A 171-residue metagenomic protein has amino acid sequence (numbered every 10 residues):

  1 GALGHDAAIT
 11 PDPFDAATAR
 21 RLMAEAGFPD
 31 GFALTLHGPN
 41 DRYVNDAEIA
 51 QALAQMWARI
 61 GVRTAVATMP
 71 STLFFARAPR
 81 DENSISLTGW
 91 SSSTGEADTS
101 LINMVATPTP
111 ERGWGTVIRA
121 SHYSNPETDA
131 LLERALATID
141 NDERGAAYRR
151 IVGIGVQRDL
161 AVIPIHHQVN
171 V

Functional and structural regions predicted by a protein language model:
G1-Q55, R59, H122-L131, I139 (+3 more regions): Append "and occasionally in soluble cytosolic enzymes with long acidic Gly/Pro-rich linkers
A2, N40-V44, S71-L73, S91-G95 (+2 more regions): Solvent-exposed loop/turn segments at secondary-structure junctions within structured extracellular/periplasmic domains
A7, R21, R59-P79, I102-V171: Extracytoplasmic/peripheral linker and loop segments enriched in polar/acidic and small residues with frequent Thr/Pro
H37, A54, E82, S100-L101: N-terminal secretory/targeting leader peptides
D46-A50, A97-L101, P164: Short, solvent-exposed loop/turn and secondary-structure capping segments
L53-A58, A65-A67, L87-G89: Long, His/Glu/Asp-enriched segments that create or flank divalent metal/ion-associated functional microenvironments
S84-G89, P164: Paired acidic/hydrophobic, glycine-rich loop segments that form the ligand-binding mouth/hinge of periplasmic-binding
